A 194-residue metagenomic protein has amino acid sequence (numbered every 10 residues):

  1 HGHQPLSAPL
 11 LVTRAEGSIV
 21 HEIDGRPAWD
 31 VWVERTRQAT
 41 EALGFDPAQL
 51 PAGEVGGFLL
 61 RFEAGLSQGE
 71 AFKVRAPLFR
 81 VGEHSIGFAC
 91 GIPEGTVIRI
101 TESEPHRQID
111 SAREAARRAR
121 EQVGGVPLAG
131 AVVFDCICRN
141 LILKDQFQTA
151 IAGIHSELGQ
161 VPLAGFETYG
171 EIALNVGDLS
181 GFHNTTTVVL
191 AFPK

Functional and structural regions predicted by a protein language model:
H1-K144, Q148-E157, V161, F166-K194: Small-residue-enriched flexible segments
